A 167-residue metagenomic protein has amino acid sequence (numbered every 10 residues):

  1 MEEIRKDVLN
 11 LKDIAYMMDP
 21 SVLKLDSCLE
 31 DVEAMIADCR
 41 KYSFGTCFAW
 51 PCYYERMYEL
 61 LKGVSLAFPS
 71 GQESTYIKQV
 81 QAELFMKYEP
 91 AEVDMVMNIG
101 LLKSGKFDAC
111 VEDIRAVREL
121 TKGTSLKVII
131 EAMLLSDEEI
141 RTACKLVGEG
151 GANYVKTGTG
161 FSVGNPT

Functional and structural regions predicted by a protein language model:
E2-Y42, T46, C52-T167: Alpha/beta enzyme core
